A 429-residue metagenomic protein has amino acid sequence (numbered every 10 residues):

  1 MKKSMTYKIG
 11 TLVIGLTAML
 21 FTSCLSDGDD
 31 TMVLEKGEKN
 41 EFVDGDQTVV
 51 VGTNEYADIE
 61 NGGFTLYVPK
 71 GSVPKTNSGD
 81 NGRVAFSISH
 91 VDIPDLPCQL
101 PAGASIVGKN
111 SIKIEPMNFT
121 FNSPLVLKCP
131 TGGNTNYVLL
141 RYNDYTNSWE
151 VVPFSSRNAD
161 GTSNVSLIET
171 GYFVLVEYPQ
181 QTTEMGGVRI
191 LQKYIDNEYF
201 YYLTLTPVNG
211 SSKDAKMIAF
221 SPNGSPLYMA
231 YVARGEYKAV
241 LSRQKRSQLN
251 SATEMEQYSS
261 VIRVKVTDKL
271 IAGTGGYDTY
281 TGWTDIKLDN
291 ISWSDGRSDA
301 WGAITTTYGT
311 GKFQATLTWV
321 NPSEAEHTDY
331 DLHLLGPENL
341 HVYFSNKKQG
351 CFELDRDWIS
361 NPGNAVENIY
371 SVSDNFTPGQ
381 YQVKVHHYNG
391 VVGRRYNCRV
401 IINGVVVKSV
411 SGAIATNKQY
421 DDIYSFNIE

Functional and structural regions predicted by a protein language model:
K2-T11: Bacterial N-terminal signal peptides that target proteins for export
L20-S23: C-terminal motif of bacterial Sec signal peptides marking the signal peptidase cleavage site
D27-Y67, G71-G79, P94-L96, L100 (+9 more regions): Proteolytic cleavage junctions
A57-L96, T316-Q349: Predominantly extracellular/luminal regions of secreted and cell-surface proteins, especially disulfide-bonded
P130-N134, N223-L249, S371-G379, Y388-G393: Short Pro-Gly-centered beta-turn/loop motif in secreted/extracellular proteins
G161-S163, P226-Y228, G302, E367 (+1 more regions): Short strand-edge motifs at loop-to-beta-strand transitions and within beta-strands of extracellular beta-rich domains
Q244-S298, V391-V410, T416: Structured interaction patches on ligand/partner-binding surfaces of diverse proteins
T306-E429: Intrinsic-disorder/low-complexity signal
